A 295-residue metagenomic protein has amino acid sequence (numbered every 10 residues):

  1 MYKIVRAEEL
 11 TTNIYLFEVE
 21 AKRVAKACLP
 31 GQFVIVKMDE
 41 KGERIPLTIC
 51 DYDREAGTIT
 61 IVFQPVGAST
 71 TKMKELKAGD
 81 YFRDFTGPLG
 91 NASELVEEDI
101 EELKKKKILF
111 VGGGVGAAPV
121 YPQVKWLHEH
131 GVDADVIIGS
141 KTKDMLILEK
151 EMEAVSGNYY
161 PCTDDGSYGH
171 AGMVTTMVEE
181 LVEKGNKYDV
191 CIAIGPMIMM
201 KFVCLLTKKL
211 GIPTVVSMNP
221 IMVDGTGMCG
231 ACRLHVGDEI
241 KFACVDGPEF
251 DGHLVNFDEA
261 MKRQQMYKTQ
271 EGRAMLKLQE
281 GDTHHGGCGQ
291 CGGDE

Functional and structural regions predicted by a protein language model:
M1-D80: Ferredoxin-reductase
M1-P30, D39-K41, V96-K107, E129 (+5 more regions): Iron-sulfur (Fe-S) cluster-binding modules
R6, D51, P161-T163, V216 (+1 more regions): Structural signal for conserved beta-strand scaffold positions within catalytic alpha/beta enzyme cores
V36, D84-F85, L234: A generic structural signal for residues embedded in beta-strands
D39, G87-P88, G237: Short, surface-exposed secondary-structure boundary micro-motifs
G42-D51, L89-I100, C244: Short, Lys/Arg- and Gly-enriched loop/turn segments at beta-strand edges
T71-V223: FNR/FR-type flavoprotein reductase catalytic core
P119, M197-I198, P220-E249, T283-E295: Local cysteine-cluster metal-coordination motifs and their immediate loop/turn environment, predominantly Fe-S cluster
